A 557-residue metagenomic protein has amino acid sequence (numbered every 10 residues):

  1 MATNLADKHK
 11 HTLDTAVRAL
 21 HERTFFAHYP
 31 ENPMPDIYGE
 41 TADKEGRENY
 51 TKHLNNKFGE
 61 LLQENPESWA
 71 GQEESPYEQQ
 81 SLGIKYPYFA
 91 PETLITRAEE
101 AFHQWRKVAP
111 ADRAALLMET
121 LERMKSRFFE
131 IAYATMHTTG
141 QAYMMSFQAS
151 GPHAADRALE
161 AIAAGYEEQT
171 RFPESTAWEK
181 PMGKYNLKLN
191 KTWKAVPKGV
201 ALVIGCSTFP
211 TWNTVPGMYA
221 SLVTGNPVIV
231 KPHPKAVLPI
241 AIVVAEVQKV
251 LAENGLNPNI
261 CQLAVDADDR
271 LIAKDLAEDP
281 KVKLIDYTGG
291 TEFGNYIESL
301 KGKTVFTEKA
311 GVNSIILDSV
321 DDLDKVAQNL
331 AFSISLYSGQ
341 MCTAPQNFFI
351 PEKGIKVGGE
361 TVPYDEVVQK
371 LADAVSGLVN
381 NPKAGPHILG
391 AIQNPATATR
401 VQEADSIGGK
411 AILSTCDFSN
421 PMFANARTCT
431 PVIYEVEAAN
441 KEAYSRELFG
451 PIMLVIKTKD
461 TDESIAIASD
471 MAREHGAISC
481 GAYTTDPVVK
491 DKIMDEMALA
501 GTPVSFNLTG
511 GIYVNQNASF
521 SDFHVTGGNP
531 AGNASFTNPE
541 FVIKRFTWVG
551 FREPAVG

Functional and structural regions predicted by a protein language model:
M1-H137, T458, S464-A466, M471: Short, structured beta/alpha segment
A2-N65, L94, M145-S146, S150-P173 (+7 more regions): C-terminal segments
N49, A90-T96, Q104, A114-F129 (+1 more regions): Long amphipathic alpha-helix in the N-terminal Rossmann-like dinucleotide-binding domain of NAD(P)-dependent
S81-Y86, E100-K107, G183, I316-L317 (+5 more regions): Short, well-ordered beta-strand elements within core beta-sheets of diverse protein domains
Q169-A327: Rossmann-like NAD(P) dinucleotide-binding subdomain of oxidoreductase/dehydrogenase enzymes
P239, I355-E366: Short, flexible/disordered intra-domain loops and linkers
D322-V326, G354-E360, A439-A443: Short helix-loop capping/hinge motifs at secondary-structure junctions, enriched in acidic/polar residues
